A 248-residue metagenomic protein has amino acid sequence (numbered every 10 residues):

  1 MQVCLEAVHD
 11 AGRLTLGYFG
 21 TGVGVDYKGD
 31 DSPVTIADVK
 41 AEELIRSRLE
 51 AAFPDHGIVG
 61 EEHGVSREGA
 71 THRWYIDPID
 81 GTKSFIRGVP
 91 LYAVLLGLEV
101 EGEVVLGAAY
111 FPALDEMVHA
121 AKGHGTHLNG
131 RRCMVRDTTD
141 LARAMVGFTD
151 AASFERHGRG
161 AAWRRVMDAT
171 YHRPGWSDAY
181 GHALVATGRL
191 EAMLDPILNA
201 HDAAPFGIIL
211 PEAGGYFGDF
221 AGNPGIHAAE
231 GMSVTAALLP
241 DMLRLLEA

Functional and structural regions predicted by a protein language model:
M1-I79: N-terminal subdomain of lithium-sensitive/metallo-dependent phosphomonoesterases centered on the IMPase/IPPase/PAP
T15, D38, L49, T82 (+6 more regions): Residue-level signal for inorganic ion chemistry
D38, E42, E61-E62, D77-D80 (+5 more regions): Acidic active-site catalytic centers that drive phospho-/nucleotidyl reactions and related ester hydrolyses
E68-H127, A144: DPxDG-like acidic metal-binding loop motif
E99-E103, A113, K122-G125, R131 (+3 more regions): Short loop segments at secondary-structure junctions
M134-A248: An extended, acidic
